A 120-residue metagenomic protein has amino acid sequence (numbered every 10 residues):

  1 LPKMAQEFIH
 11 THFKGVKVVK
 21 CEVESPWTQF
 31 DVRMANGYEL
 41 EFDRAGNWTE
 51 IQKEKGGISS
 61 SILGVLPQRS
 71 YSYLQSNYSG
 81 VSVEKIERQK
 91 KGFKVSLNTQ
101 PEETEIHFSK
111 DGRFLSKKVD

Functional and structural regions predicted by a protein language model:
L1-K3, E87, R113, D120: Classical N-terminal targeting signals for secretion and organelle import
L1-V18, S60-E84: Short, non-transmembrane alpha-helical segments in secretory-pathway proteins
M4-Q6, H10-H12, M34-N47, Y71-Q75 (+1 more regions): Extracellular/lumenal glycan-associated surfaces
E7, W27, W48, S72 (+2 more regions): A generic structural micro-environment signature that highlights single residues at secondary-structure boundaries
K17-E41, I86-I106: Exposed beta-strand-loop-beta-strand "reactive/processing" segments of non-cytosolic proteins
E39-Q52, E103-V119: A short, surface-exposed beta-strand/turn
I51, Y71-Q75, K90-F93, K110-D111 (+1 more regions): Flexible "stalk/tail and boundary" regions
K55-G56: Structural motif
